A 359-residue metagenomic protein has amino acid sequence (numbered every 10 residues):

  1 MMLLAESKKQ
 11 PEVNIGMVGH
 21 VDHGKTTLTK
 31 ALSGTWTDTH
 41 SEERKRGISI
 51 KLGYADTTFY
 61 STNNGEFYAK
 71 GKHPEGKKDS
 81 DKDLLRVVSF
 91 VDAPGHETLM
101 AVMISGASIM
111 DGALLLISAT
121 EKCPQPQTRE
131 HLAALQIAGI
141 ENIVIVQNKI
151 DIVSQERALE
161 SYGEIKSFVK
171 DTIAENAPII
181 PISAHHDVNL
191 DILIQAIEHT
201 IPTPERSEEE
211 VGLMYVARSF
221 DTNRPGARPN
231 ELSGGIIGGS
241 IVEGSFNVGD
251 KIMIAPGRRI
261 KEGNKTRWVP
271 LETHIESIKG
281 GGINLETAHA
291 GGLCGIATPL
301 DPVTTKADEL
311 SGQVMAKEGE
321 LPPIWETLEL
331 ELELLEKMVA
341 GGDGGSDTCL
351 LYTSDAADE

Functional and structural regions predicted by a protein language model:
M1-A101, M110: P-loop NTPase switch module centered on the Walker A-proximal segment
S7, S167-A340: Conserved catalytic-core segments of large NTP-driven translation/proteostasis enzymes
K9-H20, T26-G34, V88-S89, L116 (+5 more regions): Helix-rich terminal scaffold detector
D22, L28, G47, D92 (+7 more regions): Residue-level signature of catalytic and energy-coupling elements of molecular machines, predominantly ATP/GTP-dependent
G47, Q155, A288-C294, L350-L351: Solvent-exposed, conformationally flexible loop/turn segments
A93-T98, I109-R129, I140-V144, I150-A158: Conserved Switch II/interswitch segment of TRAFAC-class P-loop GTPases
I150-I173: GTPase G-domain guanine-specificity segment
Y352-E359: Conserved small/polar residues in nucleotide/adenosyl-binding loops
